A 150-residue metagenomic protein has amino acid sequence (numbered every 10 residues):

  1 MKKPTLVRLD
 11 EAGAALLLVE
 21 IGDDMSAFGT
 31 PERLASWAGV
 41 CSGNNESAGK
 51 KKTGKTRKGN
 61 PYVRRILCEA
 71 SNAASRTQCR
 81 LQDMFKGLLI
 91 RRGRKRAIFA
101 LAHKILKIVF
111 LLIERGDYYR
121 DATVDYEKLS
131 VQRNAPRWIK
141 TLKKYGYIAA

Functional and structural regions predicted by a protein language model:
K2-T5, E11-A97, S130: Phosphate-backbone recognition surface of nucleic-acid-processing proteins
A48-T53, G87-L88, R92-A102, I108-A150: Low-complexity, acidic/Ser/Thr- and charged residue-rich accessory regions of DNA metabolism proteins
